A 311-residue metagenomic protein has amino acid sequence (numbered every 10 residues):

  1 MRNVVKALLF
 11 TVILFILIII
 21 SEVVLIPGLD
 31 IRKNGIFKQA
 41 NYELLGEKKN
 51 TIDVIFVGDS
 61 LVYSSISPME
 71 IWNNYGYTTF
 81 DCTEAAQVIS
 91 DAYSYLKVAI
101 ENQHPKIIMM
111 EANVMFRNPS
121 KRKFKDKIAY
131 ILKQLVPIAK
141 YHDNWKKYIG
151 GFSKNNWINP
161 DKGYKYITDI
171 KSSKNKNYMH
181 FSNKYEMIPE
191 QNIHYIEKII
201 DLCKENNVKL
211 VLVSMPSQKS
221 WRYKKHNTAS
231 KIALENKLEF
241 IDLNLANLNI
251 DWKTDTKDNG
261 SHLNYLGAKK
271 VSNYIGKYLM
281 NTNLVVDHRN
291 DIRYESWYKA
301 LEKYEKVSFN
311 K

Functional and structural regions predicted by a protein language model:
K6-V24: Hydrophobic membrane-insertion alpha-helices, especially the h-region of bacterial N-terminal signal peptides
I26-E47: Alpha-helical transmembrane signal-anchor/signal-peptide segments
F56, D81-A85, N183-P189, V213-K219 (+1 more regions): Second-shell loop/turn segments in exported
V57, L61-K140: Membrane-embedded segments
A86-S90, E186-H194, S220-Y223, H262-K270: Soluble non-cytosolic domains of exported or imported proteins
H104-N118, Y166-N249: Conserved, well-ordered alpha-helix/loop/beta-strand core segments that scaffold catalytic motifs
K121-V208, H288-K311: Secreted/periplasmic serine-hydrolase-like ester/acetyl group-modifying domain
N227-T228, L234-Y294, F309-N310: C-terminal regions of proteins
